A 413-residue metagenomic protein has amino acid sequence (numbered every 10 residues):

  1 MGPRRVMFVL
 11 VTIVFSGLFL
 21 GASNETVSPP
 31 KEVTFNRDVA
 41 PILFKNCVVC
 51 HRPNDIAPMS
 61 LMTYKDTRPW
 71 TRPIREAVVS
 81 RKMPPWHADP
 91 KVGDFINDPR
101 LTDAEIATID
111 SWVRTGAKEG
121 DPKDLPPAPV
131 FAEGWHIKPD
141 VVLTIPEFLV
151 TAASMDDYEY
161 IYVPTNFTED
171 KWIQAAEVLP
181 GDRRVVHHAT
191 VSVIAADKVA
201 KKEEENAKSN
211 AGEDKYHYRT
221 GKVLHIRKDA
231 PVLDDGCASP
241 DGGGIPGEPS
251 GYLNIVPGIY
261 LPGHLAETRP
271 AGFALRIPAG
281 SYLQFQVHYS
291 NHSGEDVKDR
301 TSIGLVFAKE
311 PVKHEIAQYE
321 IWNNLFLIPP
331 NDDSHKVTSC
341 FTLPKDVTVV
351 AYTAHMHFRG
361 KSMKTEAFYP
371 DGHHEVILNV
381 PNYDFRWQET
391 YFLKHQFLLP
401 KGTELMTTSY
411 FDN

Functional and structural regions predicted by a protein language model:
M1-P3: N-terminal secretory signal peptides that target proteins for export/translocation
F8-L18: Bacterial N-terminal signal peptides
V9-L10, I56, V193: Intrinsically disordered, low-complexity segments enriched in polar/charged small residues
S16-G17, V48, A200: Hydrophobic alpha-helical membrane context
L20-F167, A175, L179, G280-Q286 (+1 more regions): Aromatic- and Gly/Pro-enriched helix-to-coil junctions and flexible linker segments
P85, P90-F95, L125-W172, E177-T348 (+1 more regions): Beta-strand-centric surfaces of beta-sandwich/beta-rich domains
